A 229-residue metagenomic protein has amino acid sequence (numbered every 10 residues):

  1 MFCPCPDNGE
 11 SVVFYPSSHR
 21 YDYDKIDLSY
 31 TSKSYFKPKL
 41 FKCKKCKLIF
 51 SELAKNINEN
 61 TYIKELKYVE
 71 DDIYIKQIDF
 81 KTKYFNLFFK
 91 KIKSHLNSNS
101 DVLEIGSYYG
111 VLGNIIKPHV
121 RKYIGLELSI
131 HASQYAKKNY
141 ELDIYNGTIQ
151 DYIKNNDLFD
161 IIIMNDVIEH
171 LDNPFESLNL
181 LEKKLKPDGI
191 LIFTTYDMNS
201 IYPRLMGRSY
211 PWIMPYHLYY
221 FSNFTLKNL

Functional and structural regions predicted by a protein language model:
M1-N165, P174-N179: Conserved N-terminal segment of class I S-adenosyl-L-methionine
P16-D27, F193-Y219, F224-N228: Short, glycine-/aromatic-enriched active-site segment of Class I SAM-dependent methyltransferases
K55, I168, D197: Flexible, active-site-proximal loop/turn residues at the rims of small-molecule/cofactor binding pockets and catalytic
A132, H170-D172, N199-Y202: Flexible loop/turn segments at secondary-structure boundaries
N165-D172, Y216: Short catalytic micro-motifs in class I SAM-dependent methyltransferases
F175-I190: A short glycine-rich, Lys/Arg-flanked "PGG" loop and its adjoining helix->strand segment in the class I
